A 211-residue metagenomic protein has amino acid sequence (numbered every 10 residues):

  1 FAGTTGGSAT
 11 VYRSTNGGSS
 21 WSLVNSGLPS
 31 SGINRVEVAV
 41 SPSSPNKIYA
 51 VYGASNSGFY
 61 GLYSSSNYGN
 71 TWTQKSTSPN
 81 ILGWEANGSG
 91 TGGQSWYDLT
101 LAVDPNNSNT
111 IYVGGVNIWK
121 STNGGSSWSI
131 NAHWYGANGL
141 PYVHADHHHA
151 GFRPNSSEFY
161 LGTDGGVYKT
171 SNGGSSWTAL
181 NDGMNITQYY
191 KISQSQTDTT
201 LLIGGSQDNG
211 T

Functional and structural regions predicted by a protein language model:
F1-T211: Beta-propeller blade termini and top-face loops
